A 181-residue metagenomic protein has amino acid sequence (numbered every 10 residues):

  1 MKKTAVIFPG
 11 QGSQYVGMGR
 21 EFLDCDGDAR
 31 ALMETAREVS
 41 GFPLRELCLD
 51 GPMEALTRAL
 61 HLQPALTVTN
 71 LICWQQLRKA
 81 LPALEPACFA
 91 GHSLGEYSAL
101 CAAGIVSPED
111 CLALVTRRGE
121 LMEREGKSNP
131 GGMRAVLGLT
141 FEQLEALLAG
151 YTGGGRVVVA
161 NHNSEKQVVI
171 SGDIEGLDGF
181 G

Functional and structural regions predicted by a protein language model:
K2-A90, I170: Helix-rich "cap/lid" substructures immediately adjacent to catalytic or cofactor-binding pockets
Q11-S13, S40, A102-G181: Alpha/beta catalytic cores of group-transfer enzymes, especially the acyltransferase/condensing modules of polyketide
E21-D24, L100, R124: General structural signal for alpha-helix termini and helix-helix connectors
E34-T35, V68-L71, E96, E109 (+1 more regions): A broad detector of short, well-ordered amphipathic alpha-helices that serve as recognition/interaction surfaces
M53-E54, C88-L94, G119, G131-A135: Short, glycine/charge-rich beta-strand/loop segments that flank catalytic centers and engage negatively charged groups
L66, C73, A99-C101, L121: Hydrophobic side chains within alpha-helical segments
N70, A87-G95, A99, S107: Gly/Ala-rich beta-loop-alpha elbow adjacent to hydrolase catalytic centers
